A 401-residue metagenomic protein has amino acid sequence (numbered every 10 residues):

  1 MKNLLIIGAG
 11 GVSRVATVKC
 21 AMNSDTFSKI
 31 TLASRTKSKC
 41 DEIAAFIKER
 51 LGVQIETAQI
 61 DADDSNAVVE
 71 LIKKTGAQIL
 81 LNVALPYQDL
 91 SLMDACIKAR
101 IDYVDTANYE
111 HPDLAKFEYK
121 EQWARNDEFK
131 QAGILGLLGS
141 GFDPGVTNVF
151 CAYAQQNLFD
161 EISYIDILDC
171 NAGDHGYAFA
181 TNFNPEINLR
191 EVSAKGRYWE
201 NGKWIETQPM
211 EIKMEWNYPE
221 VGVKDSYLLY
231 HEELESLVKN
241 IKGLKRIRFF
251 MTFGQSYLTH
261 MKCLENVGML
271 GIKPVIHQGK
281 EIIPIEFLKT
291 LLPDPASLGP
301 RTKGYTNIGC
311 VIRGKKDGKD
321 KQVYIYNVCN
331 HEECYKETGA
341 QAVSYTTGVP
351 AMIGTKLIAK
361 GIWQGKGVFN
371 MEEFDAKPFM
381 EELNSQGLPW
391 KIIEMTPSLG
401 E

Functional and structural regions predicted by a protein language model:
L4-G11: Conserved N-terminal Rossmann-fold NAD(P)-binding element of oxidoreductases
S13-T17: N-terminal Rossmann-fold NAD(P) dinucleotide-binding loop
T36-K39: Helix N-cap at the beta1-alpha1 junction of Rossmann-like dinucleotide-binding domains, i.e., the first residues
R50-D64: Rossmann-fold cofactor-recognition segment
D61-T75, Q88: Conserved Rossmann-fold cofactor-binding substructure of NAD(P)-dependent oxidoreductases
I72, Q78-N82, Y103-V104: N-terminal Rossmann-like NAD(P) cofactor-binding module of classical short-chain dehydrogenase/reductase
A107-I134: Rossmann-fold NAD(P)-binding glycine/threonine-rich loop
Q156-E401: C-terminal catalytic/substrate-binding lobe primarily of soluble NAD(P)-dependent oxidoreductases
